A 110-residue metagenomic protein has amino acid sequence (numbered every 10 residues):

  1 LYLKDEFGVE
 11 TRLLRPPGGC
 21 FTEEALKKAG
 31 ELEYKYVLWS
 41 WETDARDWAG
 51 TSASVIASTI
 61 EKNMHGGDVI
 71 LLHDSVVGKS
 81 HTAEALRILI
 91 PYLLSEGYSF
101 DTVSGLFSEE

Functional and structural regions predicted by a protein language model:
L1, E23, A53-H65, A83-P91: Amphipathic, non-transmembrane alpha-helical secondary structure
L1-V9: Catalytic-core regions of hydrolytic enzymes
E10-R12, C20, L26-N63, G97-E109: His/Asp/Glu-enriched short active-site or ligand-binding loop at hydrolase and phosphoryl-transfer sites
L14-P17, Y36, I70, L93: Divalent metal-coordination and catalytic microenvironments
G18, R46-G50, V77-E84: Active-site glycine- and acidic-residue-rich loops that bind and position anionic ligands or nucleotide-like cofactors
L38-E42, V69-D74: Short beta-strands and strand-loop turn motifs
S80-E110: C-terminal domain-boundary segment and adjacent tail
